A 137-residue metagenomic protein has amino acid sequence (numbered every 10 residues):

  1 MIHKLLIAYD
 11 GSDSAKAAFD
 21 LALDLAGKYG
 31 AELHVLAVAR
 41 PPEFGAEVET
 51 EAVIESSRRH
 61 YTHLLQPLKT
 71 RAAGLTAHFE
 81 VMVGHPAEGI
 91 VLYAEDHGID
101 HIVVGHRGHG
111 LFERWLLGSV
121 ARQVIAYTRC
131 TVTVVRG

Functional and structural regions predicted by a protein language model:
M1, Y29-E32, T76, G98: Short loop/turn motifs at secondary-structure junctions
H3-V48, E55: Small/aliphatic-rich secondary-structure junction motif
L23, Q66, R122: Active-site phosphate/pyrophosphate- and oxyanion-stabilizing loops and adjacent acidic/basic residues in soluble
H34-L36, H78-M82, T133: General small-molecule cofactor/ligand-binding pocket signal
P42-E43, G89, L111: Generic structural signal for helix capping and beta-alpha/helix-loop junctions
E51-H63: A short acidic, glycine-rich active-site loop that binds or catalyzes chemistry on phosphate/adenosine moieties
T70-I102: Structural beta-alpha unit
Y93-G137: Gly/Ser-rich helix-loop-strand patches that form or flank binding pockets for ribonucleotide-derived cofactors
